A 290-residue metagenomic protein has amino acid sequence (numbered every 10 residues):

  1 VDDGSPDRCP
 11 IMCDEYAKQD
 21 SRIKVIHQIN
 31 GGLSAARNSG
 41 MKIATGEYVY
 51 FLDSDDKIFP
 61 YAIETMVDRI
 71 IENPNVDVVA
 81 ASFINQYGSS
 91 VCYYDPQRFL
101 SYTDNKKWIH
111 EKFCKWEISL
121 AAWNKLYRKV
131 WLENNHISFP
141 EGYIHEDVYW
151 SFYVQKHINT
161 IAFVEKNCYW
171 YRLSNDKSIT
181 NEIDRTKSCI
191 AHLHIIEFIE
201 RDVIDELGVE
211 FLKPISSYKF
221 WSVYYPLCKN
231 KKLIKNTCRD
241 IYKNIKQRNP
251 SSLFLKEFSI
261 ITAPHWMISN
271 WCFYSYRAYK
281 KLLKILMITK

Functional and structural regions predicted by a protein language model:
D2-M12, I29: A conserved acidic beta->alpha catalytic loop
P10, D14, L33-K42: Short, conserved alpha-helix that lines the donor NDP-sugar binding/gating region of sugar-transfer enzymes
R22-K24: Short, conserved active-site loop motifs that form the nucleotide-linked donor/cofactor pocket
L33-S34, S54-A162, Y169-K187: Donor-binding/catalytic cores of nucleotide-activated saccharide and glycerol-phosphate transferases/polymerases
V49: Short aromatic/hydrophobic "clamp" motif used to bind/position activated sugar donors
K166-N175, N181-E210, L227, K231-N249: Catalytic core of nucleotide-sugar-dependent glycosyltransferases
P214-Y225: Amphipathic alpha-helical repeat scaffolds of TPR domains
K231-K290: Membrane-interface aromatic/basic loop that binds lipid-linked glycans or pyrophosphate carriers, typified by
